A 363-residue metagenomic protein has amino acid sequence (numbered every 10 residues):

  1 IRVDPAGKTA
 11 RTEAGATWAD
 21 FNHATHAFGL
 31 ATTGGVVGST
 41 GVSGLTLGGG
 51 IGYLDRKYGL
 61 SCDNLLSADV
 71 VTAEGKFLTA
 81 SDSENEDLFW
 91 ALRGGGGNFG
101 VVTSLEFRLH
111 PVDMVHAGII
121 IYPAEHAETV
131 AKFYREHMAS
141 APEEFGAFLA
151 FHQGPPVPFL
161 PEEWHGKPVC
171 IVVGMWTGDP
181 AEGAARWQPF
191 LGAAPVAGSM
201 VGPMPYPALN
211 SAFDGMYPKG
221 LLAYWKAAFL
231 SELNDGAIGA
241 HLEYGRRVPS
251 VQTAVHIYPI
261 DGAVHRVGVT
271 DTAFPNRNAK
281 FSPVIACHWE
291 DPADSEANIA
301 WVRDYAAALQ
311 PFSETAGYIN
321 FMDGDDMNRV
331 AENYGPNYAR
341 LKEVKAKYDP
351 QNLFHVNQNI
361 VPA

Functional and structural regions predicted by a protein language model:
I1-A363: Soluble FAD-dependent oxygen oxidases
